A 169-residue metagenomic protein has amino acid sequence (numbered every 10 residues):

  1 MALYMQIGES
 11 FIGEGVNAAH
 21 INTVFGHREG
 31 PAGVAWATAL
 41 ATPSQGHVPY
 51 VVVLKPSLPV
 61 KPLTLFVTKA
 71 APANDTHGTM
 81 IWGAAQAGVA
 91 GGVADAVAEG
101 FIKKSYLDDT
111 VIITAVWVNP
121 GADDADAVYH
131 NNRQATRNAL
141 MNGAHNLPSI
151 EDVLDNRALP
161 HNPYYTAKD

Functional and structural regions predicted by a protein language model:
M1-D169: Accessory interaction regions appended to the cores of large information-processing enzymes
